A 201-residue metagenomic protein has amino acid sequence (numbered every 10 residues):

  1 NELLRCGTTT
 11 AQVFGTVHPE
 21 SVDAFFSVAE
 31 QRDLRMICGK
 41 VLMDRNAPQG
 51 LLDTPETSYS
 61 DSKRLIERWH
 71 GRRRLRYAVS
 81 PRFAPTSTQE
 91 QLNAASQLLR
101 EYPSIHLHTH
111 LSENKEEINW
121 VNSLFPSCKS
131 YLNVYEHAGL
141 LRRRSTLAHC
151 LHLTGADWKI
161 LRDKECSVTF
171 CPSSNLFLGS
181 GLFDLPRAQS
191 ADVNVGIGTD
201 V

Functional and structural regions predicted by a protein language model:
N1-L4, E30, R100, R162 (+1 more regions): Non-catalytic positions within long, well-ordered alpha-helices that form the structural scaffold/packing of enzyme
N1-S21, A84-Q91: Divalent metal-binding segments
T9-T10, I105, N194: Short acidic/polar active-site loop segments enriched in Thr and Asp
Q12, I37, H108, T169-F170: Conserved beta-strand positions in the central sheet of alpha/beta enzyme cores
V13, G39, G198: Short beta-strand and adjacent tight-turn residues that come in two discontinuous sequence segments and form the edges
T16, V41-L42, S112, S173 (+1 more regions): Short, ordered loop/turn segments at secondary-structure junctions
E20-L151: Metal-coordinating catalytic core of metallo-dependent amide/deamination hydrolases
L140-V201: Active-site-adjacent C-terminal substructures of enzyme catalytic domains
